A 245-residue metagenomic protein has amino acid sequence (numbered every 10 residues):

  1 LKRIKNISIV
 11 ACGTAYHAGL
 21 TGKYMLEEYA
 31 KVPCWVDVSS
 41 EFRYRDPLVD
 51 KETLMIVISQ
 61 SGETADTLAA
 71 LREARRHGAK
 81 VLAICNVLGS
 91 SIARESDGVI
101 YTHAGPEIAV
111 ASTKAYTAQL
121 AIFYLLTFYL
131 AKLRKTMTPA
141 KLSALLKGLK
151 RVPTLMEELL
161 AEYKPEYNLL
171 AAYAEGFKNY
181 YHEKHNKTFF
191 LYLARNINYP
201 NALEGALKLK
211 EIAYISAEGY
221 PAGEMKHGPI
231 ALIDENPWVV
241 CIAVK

Functional and structural regions predicted by a protein language model:
L1-S8, L88, G98-W238: Active-site phosphate/pyrophosphate-binding segments
K5-R151, R195, V239-K245: Glycine-rich phosphate-binding loops that contact phosphosugars or nucleotide phosphates
